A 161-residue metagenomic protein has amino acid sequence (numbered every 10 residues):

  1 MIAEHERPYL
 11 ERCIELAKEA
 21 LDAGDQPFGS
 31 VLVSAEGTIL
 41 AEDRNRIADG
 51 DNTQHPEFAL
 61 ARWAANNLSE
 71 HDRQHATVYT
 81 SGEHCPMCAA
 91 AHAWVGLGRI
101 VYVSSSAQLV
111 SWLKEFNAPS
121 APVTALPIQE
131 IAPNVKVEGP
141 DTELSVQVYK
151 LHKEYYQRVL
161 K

Functional and structural regions predicted by a protein language model:
M1-A20, H84, A93-K161: Zinc-dependent deaminase
E4, I47-H55, A59, E83: Residues at secondary-structure transition points
C13, A17-A20, S30, A41 (+1 more regions): Small-residue (primarily alanine) positions within well-ordered alpha-helices, especially packing/interaction faces
A23-P27: Short, flexible loop/turn motifs enriched in small residues
F28, Q74-A76, V135: Residue-level recognition of the N-termini of beta-strands and the immediately preceding loop/turn
F28-G37: Short beta-strand scaffold segments in enzyme catalytic cores
L40-I47: Short beta->alpha transition motifs characteristic of CBS
Q54, A61-R99: Helix-adjacent hinge/juxtasegments
